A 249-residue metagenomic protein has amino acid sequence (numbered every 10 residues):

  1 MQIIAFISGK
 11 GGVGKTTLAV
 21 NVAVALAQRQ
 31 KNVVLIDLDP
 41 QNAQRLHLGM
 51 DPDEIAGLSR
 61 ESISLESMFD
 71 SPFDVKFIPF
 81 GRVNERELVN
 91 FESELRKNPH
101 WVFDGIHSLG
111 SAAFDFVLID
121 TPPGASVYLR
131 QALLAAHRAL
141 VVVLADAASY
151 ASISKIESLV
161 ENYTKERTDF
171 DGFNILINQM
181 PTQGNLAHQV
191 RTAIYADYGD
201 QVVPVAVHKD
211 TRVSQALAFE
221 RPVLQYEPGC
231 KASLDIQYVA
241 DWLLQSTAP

Functional and structural regions predicted by a protein language model:
M1-P249: P-loop NTP-binding core
